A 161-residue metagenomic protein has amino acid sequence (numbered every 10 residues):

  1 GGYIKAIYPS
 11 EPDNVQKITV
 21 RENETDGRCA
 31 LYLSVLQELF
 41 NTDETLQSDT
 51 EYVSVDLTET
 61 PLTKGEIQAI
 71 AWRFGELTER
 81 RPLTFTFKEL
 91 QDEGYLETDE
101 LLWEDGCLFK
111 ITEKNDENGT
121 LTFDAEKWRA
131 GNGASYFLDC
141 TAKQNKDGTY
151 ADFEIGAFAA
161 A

Functional and structural regions predicted by a protein language model:
G1-A134, F158-A161: Flexible low-complexity loop/turn motifs enriched in small/helix-breaking residues
G2-K5, F137-A161: Short beta-strand edge/turn micro-motifs at domain boundaries
